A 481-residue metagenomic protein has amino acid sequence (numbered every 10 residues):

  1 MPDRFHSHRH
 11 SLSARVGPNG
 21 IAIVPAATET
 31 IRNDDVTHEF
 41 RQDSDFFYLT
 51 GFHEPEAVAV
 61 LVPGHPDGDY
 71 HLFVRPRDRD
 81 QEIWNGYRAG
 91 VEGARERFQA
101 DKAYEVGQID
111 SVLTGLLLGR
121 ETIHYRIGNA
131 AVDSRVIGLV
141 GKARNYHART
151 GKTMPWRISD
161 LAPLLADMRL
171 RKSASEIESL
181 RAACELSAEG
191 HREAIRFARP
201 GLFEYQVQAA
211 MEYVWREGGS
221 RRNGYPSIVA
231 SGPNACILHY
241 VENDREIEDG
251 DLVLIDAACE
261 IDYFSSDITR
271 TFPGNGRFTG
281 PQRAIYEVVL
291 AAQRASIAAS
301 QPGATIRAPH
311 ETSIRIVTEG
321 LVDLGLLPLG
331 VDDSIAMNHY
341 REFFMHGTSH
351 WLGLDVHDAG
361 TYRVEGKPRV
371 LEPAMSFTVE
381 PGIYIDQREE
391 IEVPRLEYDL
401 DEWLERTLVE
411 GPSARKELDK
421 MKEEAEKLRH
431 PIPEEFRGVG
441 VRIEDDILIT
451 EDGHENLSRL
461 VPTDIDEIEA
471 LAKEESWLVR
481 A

Functional and structural regions predicted by a protein language model:
M1-A481: Active-site neighborhoods and metal-handling regions in enzymes and metal-associated proteins
